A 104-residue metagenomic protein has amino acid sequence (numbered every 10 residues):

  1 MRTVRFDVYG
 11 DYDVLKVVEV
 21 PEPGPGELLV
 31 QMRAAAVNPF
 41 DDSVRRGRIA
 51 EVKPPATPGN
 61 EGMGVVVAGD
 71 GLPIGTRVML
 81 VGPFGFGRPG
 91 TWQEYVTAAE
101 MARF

Functional and structural regions predicted by a protein language model:
M1-R2: Extreme N-terminal starter segment of soluble prokaryotic enzymes
R5-V8, R46: Residue-level signal for short segments within beta-strands and strand-turn junctions of well-structured beta-sheet
G10-V17, P39-D41, I74: Short N-terminal binding/cap micro-motifs at the start of the first secondary-structure element
K16-V18, V52, W92: Residue-level marker for the onset of beta-strands and adjacent loop->beta junctions in well-ordered domains
E19-P21, T97: Generic structural detector for well-ordered beta-strands
P21-A36, R46-G87: Glycine-rich beta-strand-centered segment in the early N-terminal region that forms part of a ligand/cofactor-binding
D42-V44, G90-T91: Conserved catalytic-core motifs of eukaryotic protein kinase domains, centered on the activation segment
M79-F104: NAD(P)H dinucleotide-binding glycine-rich loop of Rossmann-like/cofactor-binding domains, especially the beta1-alpha1
